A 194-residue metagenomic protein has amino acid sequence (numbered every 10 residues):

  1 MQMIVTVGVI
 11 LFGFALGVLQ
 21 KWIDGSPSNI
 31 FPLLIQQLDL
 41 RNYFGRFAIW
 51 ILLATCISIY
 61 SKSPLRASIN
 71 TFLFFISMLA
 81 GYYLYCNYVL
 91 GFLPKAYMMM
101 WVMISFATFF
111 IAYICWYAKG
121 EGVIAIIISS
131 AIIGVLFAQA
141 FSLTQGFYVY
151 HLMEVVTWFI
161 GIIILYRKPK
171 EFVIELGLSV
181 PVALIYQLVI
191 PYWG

Functional and structural regions predicted by a protein language model:
M1, I57-I69, Y117-A125, L165-E175: Membrane-interface helix-boundary motifs at transmembrane edges
M1-L79, Y83: N-terminal topogenic module of multi-pass integral membrane proteins
G8-V18, V135-Q139, F159-I164, V180-L184: Hydrophobic core segments of alpha-helical transmembrane domains in multi-pass membrane transport and ion-translocation
G25-I35, C86-K95, Y192-G194: Membrane-interface helix termini and inter-helical loops of multi-pass transporters
F47-S58, I104-W116, V156-I162: Hydrophobic cores of alpha-helical transmembrane segments in multi-pass inner/ER membrane proteins, independent
L84-Y150: Membrane-proximal helix-loop-helix units in multi-pass membrane proteins
F141-L152, W158-I174: Membrane-helix boundary connector in multi-pass membrane proteins
A183-G194: Juxtamembrane boundary at the C-terminal end of a transmembrane helix
